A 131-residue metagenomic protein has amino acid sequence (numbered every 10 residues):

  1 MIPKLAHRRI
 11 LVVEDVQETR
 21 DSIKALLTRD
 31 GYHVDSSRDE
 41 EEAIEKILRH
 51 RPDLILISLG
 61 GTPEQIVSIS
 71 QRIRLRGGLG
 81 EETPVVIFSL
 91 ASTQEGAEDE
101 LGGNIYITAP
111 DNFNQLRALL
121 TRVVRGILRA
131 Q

Functional and structural regions predicted by a protein language model:
M1-Q17, T108, N112-Q131: Non-catalytic signal-transmission and effector/linker regions of two-component phosphorelay proteins
I2-H7, S22-I23, D53-L56: Accessory recognition modules or surfaces
V16-D35: Two-component/phosphorelay signaling modules centered on CheY-like receiver
R29, E45, Q71, L75 (+2 more regions): CheY-like receiver
R38-L54, S58: Acidic, metal-coordinating helix/loop segments flanking the phosphotransfer/catalytic sites of two-component signaling
R51-D53, G78-V86: His-Asp phosphorelay/catalytic-motif detector in bacterial-type signaling
I57-R74: Conserved phosphotransfer microenvironments
Q65-S68, I87-A118, R122: Alpha4 helix (beta4-alpha4-beta5 surface) of REC/receiver domains from two-component response regulators
